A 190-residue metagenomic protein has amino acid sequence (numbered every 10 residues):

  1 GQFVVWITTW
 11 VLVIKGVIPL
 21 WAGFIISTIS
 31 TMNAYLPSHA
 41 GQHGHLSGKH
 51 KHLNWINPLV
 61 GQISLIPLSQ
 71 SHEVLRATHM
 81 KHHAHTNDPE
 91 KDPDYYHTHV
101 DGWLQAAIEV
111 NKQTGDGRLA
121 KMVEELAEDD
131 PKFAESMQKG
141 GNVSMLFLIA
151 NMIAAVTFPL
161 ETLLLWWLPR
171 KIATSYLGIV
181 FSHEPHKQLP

Functional and structural regions predicted by a protein language model:
G1-T28, N33, P37, Q62-L168: Non-catalytic, topology-defining segments of multipass membrane proteins
W10, S47-G48, K91, S182: Short, function-defining helix-loop hinge/capping sites that tune catalysis or transport
K15-G16, A40-K49, H82, H183-Q188: Membrane-interface elements of multi-pass transporters and channels
T28-G41, S71, W167-P190: Transmembrane alpha-helical segments that form the membrane-embedded catalytic/substrate-channel core of multi-pass
S47-I66, H99: Post-HEXXH active-site segment of zinc metalloproteases
P58-L59, N87-E90, H97, T174-Y176 (+1 more regions): Short, surface-exposed linear patches
